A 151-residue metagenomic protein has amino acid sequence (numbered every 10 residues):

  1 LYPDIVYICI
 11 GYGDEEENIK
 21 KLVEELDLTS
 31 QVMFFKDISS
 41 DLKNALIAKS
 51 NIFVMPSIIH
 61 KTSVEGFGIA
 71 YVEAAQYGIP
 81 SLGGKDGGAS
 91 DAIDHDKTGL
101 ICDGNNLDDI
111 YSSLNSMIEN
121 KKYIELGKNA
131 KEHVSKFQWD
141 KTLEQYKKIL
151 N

Functional and structural regions predicted by a protein language model:
C9, E17-L42: Nucleotide-activated donor-binding/catalytic signature segment of Leloir-type glycosyltransferases, i.e., the conserved
G13, I59-H60, P80, G87-G88 (+2 more regions): Flexible glycine-rich beta->alpha loop in the catalytic core of nucleotide-sugar glycosyltransferases
N18, S39-S50, Q76, D94: Short acidic alpha-helix that forms the nucleotide-activated donor recognition element in Leloir-type transferases
A48-S63, I79: Acidic donor-binding loop of glycosyltransferase active sites
I58-V72, S90-D91: Nucleotide-sugar-dependent
Y71, Q76, P80-G83, I93: Short hydrophobic beta-strand element within catalytic cores of glycosyltransferases and related nucleotide-activated
H95-D96, L100-L107, S116-K121: Conserved acidic donor-binding segment of nucleotide-sugar-dependent glycosyltransferases
D109, S116, K122-K136, Q145-K148: A short, well-ordered alpha-helix in the C-terminal region of glycosyltransferases
